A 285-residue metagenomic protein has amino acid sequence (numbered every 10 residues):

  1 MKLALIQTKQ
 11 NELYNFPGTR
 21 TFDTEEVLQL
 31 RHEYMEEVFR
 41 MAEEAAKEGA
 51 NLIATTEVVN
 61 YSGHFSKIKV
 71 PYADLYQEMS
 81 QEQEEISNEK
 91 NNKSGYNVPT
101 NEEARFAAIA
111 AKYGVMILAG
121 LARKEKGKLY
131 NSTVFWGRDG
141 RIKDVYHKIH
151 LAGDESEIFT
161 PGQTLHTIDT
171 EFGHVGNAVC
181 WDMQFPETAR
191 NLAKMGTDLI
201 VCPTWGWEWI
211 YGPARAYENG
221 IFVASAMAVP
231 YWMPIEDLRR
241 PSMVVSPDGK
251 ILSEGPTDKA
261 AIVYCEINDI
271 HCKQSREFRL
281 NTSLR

Functional and structural regions predicted by a protein language model:
M1-L28, S132, V145, G173-D182 (+1 more regions): Active-site-proximal beta-strand elements of phosphoester/diester hydrolases
K2, L118, S132, T164 (+1 more regions): Conserved beta-strand and immediately adjacent loop positions that scaffold enzyme active sites
L13-Y14, E125-K126, F185-E187, W207-Y211 (+1 more regions): Active-site environment of divalent metal-dependent phosphoester hydrolases
V27-D139, W207-W209, P213-I221: Cys-nucleophile CN-hydrolase/nitrilase-fold catalytic domain and related Cys-dependent amidase chemistry that acts on
A46-A54, G153-S225: Active-site beta-loop-alpha substructure in enzyme catalytic cores, prototypically the cysteine-centered nucleophile
T56, D139, V145-Y146, S253-G255: Short hydrophobic alpha-helix segments
Y61, K67-I68, V134, V145-A152 (+2 more regions): Short beta->alpha transition motifs characteristic of CBS
T167, A228-R285: C-terminal beta-strand edge segments of enzyme domains
